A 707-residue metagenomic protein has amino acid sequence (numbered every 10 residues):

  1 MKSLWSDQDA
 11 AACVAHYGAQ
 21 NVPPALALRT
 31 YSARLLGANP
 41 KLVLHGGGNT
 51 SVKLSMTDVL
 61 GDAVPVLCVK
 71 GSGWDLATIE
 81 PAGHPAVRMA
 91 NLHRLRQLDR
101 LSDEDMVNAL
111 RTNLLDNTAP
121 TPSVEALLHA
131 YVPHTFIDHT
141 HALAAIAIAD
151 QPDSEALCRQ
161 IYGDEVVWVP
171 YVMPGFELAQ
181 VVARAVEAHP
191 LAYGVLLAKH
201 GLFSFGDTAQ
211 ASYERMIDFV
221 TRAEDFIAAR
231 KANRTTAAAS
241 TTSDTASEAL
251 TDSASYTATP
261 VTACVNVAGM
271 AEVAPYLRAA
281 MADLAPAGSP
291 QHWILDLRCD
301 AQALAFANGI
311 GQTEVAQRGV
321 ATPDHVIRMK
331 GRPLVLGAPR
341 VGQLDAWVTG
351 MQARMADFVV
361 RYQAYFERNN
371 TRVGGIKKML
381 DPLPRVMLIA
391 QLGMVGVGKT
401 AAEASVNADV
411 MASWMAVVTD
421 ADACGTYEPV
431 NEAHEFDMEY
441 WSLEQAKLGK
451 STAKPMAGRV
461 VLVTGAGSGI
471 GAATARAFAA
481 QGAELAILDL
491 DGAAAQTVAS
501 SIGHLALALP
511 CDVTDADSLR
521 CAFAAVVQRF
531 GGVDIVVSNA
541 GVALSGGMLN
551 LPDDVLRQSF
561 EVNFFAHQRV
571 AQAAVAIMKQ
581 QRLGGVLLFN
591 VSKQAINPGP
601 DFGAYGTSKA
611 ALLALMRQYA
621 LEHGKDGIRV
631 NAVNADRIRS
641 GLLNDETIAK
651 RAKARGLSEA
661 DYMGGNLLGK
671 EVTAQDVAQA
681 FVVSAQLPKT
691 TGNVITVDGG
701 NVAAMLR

Functional and structural regions predicted by a protein language model:
M1-V461, A473: Glycine-rich flexible loops
V537, G624, R629, K689-N693: Short, small/polar-rich loop/turn modules that mediate ligand/substrate recognition or access, typified
G547-M548, P552-F560: Substrate-binding pocket helix/loop in short-chain dehydrogenase/reductase
A571, S608: Active-site helix of classical SDR
A576, L621-E622: Alpha-helical segment proximal to the catalytic Tyr-Lys
S592: Residue(s) in the substrate-gating loop at a strand-loop-helix junction that position the organic substrate next
E671-V697, V702: C-terminal substrate-recognition "lid" of short-chain dehydrogenase/reductases
